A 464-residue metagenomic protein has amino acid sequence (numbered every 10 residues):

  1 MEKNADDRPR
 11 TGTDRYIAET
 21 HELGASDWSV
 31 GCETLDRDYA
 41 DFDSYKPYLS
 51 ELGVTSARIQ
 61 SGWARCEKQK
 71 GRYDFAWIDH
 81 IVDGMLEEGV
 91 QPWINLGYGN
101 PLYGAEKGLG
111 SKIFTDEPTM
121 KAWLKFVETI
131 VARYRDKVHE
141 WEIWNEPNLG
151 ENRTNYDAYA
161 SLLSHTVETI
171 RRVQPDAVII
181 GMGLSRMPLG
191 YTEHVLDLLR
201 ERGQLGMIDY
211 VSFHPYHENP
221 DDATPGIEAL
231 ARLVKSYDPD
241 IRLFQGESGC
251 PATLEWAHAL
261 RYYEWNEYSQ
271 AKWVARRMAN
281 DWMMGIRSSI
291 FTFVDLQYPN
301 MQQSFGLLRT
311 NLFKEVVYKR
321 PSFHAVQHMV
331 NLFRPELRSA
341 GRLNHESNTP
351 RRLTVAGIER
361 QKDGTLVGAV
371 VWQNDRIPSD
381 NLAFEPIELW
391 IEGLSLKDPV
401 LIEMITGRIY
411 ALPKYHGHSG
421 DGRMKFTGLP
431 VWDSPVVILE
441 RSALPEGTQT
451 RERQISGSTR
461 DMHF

Functional and structural regions predicted by a protein language model:
M1-T55, I59-G62, A443-F464: Mature N-terminal, pre-catalytic/accessory segment of carbohydrate-active enzymes
L49-I208, E218: Substrate-binding cleft and catalytic face of glycoside hydrolase catalytic domains, especially the flexible beta-alpha
A57, M85, I130, W141 (+7 more regions): Conserved, mostly hydrophobic/aromatic
Y156-N280, M284-S288: Noncatalytic carbohydrate-binding groove/subsite architecture in carbohydrate-active enzymes
C250-F333, A340-R352: Aromatic/acidic polysaccharide-binding cleft in carbohydrate-active enzymes
H345-L396, P435: Carbohydrate-binding surface patches
W390-I409: Solvent-exposed beta-hairpin/edge-strand motifs
A411-F464: C-terminal beta-strand-rich structural cap/linker in extracellular carbohydrate-active enzymes
